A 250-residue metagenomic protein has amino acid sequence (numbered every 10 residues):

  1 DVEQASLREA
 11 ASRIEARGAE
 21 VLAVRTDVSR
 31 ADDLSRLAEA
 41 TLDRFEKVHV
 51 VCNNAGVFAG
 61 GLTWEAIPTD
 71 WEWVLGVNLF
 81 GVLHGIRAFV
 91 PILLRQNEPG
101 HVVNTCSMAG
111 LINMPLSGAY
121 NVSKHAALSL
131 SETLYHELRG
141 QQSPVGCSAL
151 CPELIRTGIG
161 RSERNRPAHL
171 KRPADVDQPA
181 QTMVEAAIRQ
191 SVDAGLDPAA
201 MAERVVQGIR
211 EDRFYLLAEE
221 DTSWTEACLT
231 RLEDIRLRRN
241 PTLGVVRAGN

Functional and structural regions predicted by a protein language model:
Q4-A5, V24-R36, P68: The beta1-alpha1 cofactor-binding region of Rossmann-like NAD(H)/NADP(H)-dependent oxidoreductases
R17-E20, A40-V51, A59: A glycine-rich helix->loop->beta "capping" turn within Rossmann-like NAD(P)(H)-dependent oxidoreductase domains
L62-T63, I67-E72: Substrate-binding pocket helix/loop in short-chain dehydrogenase/reductase
I86, S123: Active-site helix of classical SDR
S107: Residue(s) in the substrate-gating loop at a strand-loop-helix junction that position the organic substrate next
I112-A119: Active-site loop immediately N-terminal to the catalytic Tyr-X3-Lys motif of short-chain dehydrogenase/reductase
R139-L216: SDR active-site lid
